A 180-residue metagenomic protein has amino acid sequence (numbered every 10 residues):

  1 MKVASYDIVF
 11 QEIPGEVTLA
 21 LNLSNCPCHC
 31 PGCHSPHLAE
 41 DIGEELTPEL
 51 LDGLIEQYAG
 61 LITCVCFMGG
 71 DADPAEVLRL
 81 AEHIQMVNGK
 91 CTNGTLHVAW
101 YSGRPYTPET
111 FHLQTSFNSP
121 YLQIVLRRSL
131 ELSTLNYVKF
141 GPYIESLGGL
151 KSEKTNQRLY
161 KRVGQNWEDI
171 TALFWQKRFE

Functional and structural regions predicted by a protein language model:
M1-D7, S35-N118, R128: Conserved Radical SAM active-site core
M1-N22, P27, S35-E40, Q176: N-terminal [4Fe-4S]-dependent radical SAM core
Q11, D73, Y106, S146 (+1 more regions): Surface-exposed, flexible loop/turn segments at secondary-structure boundaries
T18, T63, N136: Conserved acidic residues
L21, C30, V138: Conserved, mostly hydrophobic/aromatic
C26, A72, Y143: Hydrophobic pocket-lining residues within nucleotide cofactor-binding pockets
C28, G60, L130-S133: Structured loop/turn residues at beta-strand edges in well-structured enzyme cores
Y121-Q123, S129-E180: Classical nucleotidyltransferase
